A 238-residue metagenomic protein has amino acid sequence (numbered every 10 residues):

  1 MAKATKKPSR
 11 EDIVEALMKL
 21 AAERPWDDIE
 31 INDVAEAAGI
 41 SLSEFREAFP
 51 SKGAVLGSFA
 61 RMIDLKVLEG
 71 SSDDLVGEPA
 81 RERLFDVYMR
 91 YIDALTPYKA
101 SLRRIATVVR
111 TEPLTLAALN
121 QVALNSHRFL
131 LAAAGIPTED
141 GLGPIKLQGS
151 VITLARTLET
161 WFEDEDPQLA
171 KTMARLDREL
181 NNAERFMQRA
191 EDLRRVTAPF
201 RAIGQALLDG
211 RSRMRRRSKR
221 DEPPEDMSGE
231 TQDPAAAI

Functional and structural regions predicted by a protein language model:
M1-R24, N32-D33: Basic, helix-initiating cap at the start of DNA-binding domains
D12, D33, D86, R90 (+4 more regions): Amphipathic alpha-helical interaction segments
E15, G57, I63, I105-V108 (+3 more regions): Soluble, non-transmembrane catalytic domains of enzymes that act on hydrophobic metabolites at membranes
L20-S58: Helix-turn-helix
A60-V67, P113: Short, basic, alpha-helical segments at the C-terminal edge of helix-turn-helix-like DNA-binding modules
S72-R104, T111, Q121-V122: Hydrophobic alpha-helical connector segments
P113-I136, P144-L158, A174, N182-E184: Amphipathic alpha-helical packing segments from all-alpha helical-bundle domains
E163-I238: C-terminal peripheral helix-coil segments that are non-catalytic and often amphipathic
